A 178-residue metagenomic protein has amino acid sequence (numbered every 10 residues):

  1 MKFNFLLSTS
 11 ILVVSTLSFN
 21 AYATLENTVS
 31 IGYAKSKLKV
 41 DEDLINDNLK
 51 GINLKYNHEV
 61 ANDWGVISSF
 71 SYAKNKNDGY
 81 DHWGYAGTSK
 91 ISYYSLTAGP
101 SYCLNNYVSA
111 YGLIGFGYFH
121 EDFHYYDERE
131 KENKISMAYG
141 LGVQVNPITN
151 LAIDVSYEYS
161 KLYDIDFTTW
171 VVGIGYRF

Functional and structural regions predicted by a protein language model:
M1-E26: Cleavable N-terminal export/targeting peptides
A21-K76: Short glycine/proline- and aromatic-enriched beta-strand/turn motifs that initiate or cap beta-hairpins
T24-E26, S30, V143-N146, N150-A152 (+1 more regions): Outer-membrane beta-barrel "beta-signal"
N27-V29, N62-S68, Y107-A110, V145-V155: Repeated loop/turn-to-beta-strand initiation elements of outer-membrane beta-barrel proteins
V29-K35, S68-Y72, P100, G112-Y118 (+3 more regions): Transmembrane beta-barrel strands of outer-membrane/channel proteins
K35-N48, S71-S92, Y118-I135, Y163-I165: Flexible, solvent-exposed loop segments that connect beta-strands
L49-N53, I91-T97, S136-G140, F167-V171: Transmembrane beta-barrel architecture of outer membranes
L54-H58, L96-Y102, I114-F116, L141-V145 (+1 more regions): Residues on the lipid-exposed face of transmembrane beta-strands in outer-membrane beta-barrel proteins
